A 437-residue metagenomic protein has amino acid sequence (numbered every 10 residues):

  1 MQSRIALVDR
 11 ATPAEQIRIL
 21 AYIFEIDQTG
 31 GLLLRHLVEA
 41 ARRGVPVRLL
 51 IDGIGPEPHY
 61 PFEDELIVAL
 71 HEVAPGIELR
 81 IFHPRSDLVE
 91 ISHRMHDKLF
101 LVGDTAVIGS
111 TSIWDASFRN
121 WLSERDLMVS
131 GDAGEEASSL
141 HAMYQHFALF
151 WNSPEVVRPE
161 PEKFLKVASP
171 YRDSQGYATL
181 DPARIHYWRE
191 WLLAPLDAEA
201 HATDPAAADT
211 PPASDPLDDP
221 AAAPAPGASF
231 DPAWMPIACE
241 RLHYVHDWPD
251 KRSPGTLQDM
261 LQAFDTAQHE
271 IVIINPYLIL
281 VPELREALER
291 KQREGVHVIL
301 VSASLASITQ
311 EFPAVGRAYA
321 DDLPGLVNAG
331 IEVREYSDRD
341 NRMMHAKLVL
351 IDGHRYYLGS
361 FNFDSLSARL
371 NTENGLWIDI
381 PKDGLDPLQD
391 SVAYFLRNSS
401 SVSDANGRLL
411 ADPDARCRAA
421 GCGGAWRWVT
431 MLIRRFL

Functional and structural regions predicted by a protein language model:
M1-E15, I23-T266, A306-H354, F361 (+2 more regions): HKD-type phospholipase D/PLD-like phosphodiesterase module
R18, A148-W151, V272, A393: Structural signal for well-ordered, non-membrane alpha-helices
R18, R48-L50, R80, V272 (+1 more regions): A structural signal for isolated positions on well-ordered beta-strands in alpha/beta enzyme cores
I19, S153-E160, I273, S401-A405: Intrinsically disordered or highly flexible coil/loop and linker segments, enriched in small and charged/polar residues
S139, L280, G384: Short phosphate-engaging motifs
D259, A263-R293, H297-A314: Long, K/E/R/D-enriched contiguous segments that form extended
Q268-I271, Q292-G295, V327-V333, D352-G353 (+1 more regions): Alpha-helix capping/termination and helix-coil
E335-L437: Long, C-terminal catalytic modules of enzymes
